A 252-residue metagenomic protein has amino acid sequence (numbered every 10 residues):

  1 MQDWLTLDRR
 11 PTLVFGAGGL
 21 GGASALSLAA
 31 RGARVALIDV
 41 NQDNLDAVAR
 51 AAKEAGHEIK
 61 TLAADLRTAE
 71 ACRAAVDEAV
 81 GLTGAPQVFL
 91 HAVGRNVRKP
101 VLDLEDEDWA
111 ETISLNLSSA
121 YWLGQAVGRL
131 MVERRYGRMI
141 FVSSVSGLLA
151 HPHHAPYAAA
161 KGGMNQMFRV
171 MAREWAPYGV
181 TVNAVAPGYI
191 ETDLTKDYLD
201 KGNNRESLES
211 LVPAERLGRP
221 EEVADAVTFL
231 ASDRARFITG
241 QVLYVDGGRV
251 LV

Functional and structural regions predicted by a protein language model:
M1-D3, L149, T228, T239-V252: Short C-terminal tail/terminal secondary-structure segment of NAD(P)H-dependent dehydrogenase/reductase domains
D3-A36: Canonical Rossmann dinucleotide-binding motif of NAD(H)/NADP(H)-dependent dehydrogenases/reductases, specifically
P100-V101, E105-I113, L208: Substrate-binding pocket helix/loop in short-chain dehydrogenase/reductase
G124, A160, F168: Active-site helix of classical SDR
R129, R173-P177, R236: Alpha-helical segment proximal to the catalytic Tyr-Lys
S144: Residue(s) in the substrate-gating loop at a strand-loop-helix junction that position the organic substrate next
A184, S207-I238, G247: C-terminal helical subdomain
